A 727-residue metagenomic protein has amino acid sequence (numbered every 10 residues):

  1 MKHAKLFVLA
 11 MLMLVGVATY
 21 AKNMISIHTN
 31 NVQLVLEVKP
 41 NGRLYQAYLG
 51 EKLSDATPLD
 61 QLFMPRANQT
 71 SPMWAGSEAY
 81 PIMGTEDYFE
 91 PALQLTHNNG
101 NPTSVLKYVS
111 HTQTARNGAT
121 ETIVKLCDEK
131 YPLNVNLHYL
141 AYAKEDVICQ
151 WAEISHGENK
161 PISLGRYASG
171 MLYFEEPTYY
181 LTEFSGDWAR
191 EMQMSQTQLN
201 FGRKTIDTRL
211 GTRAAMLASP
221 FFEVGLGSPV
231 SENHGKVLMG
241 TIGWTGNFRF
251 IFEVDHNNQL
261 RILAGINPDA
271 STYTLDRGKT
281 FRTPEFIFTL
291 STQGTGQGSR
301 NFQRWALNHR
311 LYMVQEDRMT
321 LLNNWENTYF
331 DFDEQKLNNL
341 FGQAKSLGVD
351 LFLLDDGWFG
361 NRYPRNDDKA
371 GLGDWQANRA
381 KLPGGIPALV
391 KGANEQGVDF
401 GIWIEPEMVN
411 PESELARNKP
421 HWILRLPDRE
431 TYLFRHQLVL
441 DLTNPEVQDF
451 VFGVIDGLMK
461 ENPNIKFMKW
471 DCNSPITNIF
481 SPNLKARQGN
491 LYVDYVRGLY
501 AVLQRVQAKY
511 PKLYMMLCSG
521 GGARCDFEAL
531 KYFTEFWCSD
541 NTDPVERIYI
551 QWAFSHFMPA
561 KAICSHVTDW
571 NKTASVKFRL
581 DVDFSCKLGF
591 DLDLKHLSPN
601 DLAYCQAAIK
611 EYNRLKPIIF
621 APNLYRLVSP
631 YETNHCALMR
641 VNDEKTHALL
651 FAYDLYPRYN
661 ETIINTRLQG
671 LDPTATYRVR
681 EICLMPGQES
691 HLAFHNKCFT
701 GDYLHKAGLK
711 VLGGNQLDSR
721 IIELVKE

Functional and structural regions predicted by a protein language model:
M1-N23: Bacterial Sec-dependent N-terminal signal peptides
K22-V35, L44-E253, D269, T676-E689: Polysaccharide-binding surfaces and accessory modules of carbohydrate-active proteins
N31, F222, E232, P630-P673: Carbohydrate-binding surface patches
W74, G84-S104, H234-N247, L290-L311 (+4 more regions): Glycine-rich, aromatic-flanked loop segments that form ligand/cofactor-binding clefts across common enzyme folds
P102-L106, Y273-T292, L717-V725: Short Pro-Gly-centered flexible turn/kink motifs
M313-G453, N462, K466-F467: Aromatic-lined carbohydrate-binding/catalytic grooves of carbohydrate-active enzymes
P383-G385, R417-K419, I423-K577, K587-L592 (+1 more regions): Active-site neighborhood of glycoside hydrolase catalytic domains
Y656-E727: C-terminal beta-sandwich/jelly-roll accessory domains of carbohydrate-active enzymes
